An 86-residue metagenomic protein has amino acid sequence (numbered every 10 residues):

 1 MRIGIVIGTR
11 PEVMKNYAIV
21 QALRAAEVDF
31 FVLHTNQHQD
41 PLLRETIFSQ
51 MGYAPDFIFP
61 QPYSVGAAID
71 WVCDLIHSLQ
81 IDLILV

Functional and structural regions predicted by a protein language model:
M1: Nucleotide donor/acceptor-binding cores
G4-I7, E12-Y17, A22, P60-V86: Active-site and donor-binding regions of nucleotide-sugar-utilizing enzymes
V28-A67: Conserved nucleotide-sugar phosphate-binding/catalytic loop shared by glycosyltransferases and other
